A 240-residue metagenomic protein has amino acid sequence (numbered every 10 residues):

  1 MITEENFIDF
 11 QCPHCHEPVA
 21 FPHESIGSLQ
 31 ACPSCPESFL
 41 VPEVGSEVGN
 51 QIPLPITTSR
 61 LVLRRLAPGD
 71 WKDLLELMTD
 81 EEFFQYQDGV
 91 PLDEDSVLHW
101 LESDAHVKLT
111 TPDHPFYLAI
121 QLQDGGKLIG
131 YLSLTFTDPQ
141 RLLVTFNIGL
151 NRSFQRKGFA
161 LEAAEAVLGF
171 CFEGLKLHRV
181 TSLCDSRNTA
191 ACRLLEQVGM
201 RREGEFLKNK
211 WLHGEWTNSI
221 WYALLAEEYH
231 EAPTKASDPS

Functional and structural regions predicted by a protein language model:
M1-I8, E43-G49: Short, intrinsically disordered terminal segments enriched in charged and Pro/Gly residues
Q11-P13, P33: Cys/His/Pro-rich metal-binding microdomains
H16, P36: Cys/His-coordinated zinc-binding microdomains
V19, F39: Cys/His-rich microdomains that often coordinate metals
F21-A31: Short linker/helix segments within small regulatory modules
E47-S153, F170, G174, V180 (+2 more regions): GNAT-family acyltransferases
R156-E173, T189-Q197: Conserved acetyl-CoA-binding loop-helix of GNAT-fold acetyltransferases
E196-F206: Conserved acetyl-CoA-binding loop of GNAT-fold acetyltransferases
